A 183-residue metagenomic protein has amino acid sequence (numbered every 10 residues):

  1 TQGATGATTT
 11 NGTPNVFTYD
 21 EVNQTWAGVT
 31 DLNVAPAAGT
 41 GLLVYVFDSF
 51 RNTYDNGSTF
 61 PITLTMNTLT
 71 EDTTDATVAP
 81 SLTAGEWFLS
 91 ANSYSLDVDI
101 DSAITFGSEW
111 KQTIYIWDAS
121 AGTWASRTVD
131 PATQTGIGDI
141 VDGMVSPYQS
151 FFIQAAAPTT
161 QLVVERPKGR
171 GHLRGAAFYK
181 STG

Functional and structural regions predicted by a protein language model:
T1-T10, A27-W110, V145-P147, F152-G183: A short, polar beta-strand/turn micro-motif
T10-T25, Q112-G122: Short beta-strand segments and strand-loop junctions that repeat across beta-rich extracellular domains
V22-Q24, N52, S120-G122, Q134 (+1 more regions): Intrinsic-disorder/low-complexity loop/linker signature
N23-G28, S126-T128: Beta-propeller and closely related beta-pinwheel folds
T25-L32, T135-V141: Short, recurring structural edge motifs at helix starts
I104-Q149: Internal maturation/activation junctions in enzymes
